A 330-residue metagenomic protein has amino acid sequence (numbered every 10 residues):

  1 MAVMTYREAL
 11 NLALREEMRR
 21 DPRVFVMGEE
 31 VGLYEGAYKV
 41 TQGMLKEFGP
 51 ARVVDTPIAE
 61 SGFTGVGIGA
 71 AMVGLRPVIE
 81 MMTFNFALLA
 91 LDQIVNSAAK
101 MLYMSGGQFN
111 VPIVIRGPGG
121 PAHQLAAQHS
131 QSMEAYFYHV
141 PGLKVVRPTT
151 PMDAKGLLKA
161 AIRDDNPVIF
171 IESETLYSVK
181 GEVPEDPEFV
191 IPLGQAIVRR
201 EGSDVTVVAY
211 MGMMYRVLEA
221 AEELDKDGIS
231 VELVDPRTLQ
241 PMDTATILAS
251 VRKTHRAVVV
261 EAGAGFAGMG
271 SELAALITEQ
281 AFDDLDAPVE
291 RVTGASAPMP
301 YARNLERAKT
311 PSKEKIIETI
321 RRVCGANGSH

Functional and structural regions predicted by a protein language model:
M1-P167, I171, T175, R307: Thiamine diphosphate
V31, Y38-G43, E47, F109-V114 (+2 more regions): Thiamine diphosphate
